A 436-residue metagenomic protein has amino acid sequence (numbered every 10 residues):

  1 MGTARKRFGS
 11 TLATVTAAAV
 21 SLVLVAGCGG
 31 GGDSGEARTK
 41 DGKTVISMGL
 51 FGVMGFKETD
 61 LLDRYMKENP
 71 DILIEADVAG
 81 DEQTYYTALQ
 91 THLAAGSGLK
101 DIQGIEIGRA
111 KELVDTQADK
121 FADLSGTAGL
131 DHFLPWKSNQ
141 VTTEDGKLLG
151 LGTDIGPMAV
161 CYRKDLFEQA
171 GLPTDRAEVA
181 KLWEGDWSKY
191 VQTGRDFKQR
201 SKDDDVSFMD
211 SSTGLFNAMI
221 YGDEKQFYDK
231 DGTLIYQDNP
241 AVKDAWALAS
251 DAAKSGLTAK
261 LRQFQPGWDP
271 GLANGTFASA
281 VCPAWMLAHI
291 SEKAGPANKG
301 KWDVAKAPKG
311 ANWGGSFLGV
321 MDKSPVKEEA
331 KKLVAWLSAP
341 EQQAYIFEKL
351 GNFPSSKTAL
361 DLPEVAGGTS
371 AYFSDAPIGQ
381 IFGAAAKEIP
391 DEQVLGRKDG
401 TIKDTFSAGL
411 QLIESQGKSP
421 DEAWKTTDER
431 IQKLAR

Functional and structural regions predicted by a protein language model:
G2-A110, G129, T174, P325-E329 (+4 more regions): Conserved N-terminal structural module of periplasmic/extracytoplasmic solute-binding proteins
V78-A88, I107-G108, L182-K189, K260-N274: Short helix-initiation/N-cap motifs at beta->coil->alpha
D101-G104, A278-P283: Paired acidic/hydrophobic, glycine-rich loop segments that form the ligand-binding mouth/hinge of periplasmic-binding
E106-A159, E168, K299-D303: Hinge/lid segment of periplasmic solute-binding proteins
D123-F133, E178-E184, S201, K225-D244 (+4 more regions): Short, solvent-exposed loop/beta-turn-alpha elements that line the ligand-binding surface or hinge of extracytoplasmic
V191-R195, D231-R262: Glycine-centered hinge/linker elements that transmit conformational signals in sensory and ligand-binding systems
K254, K293-T358: Extracytoplasmic/periplasmic substrate-recognition and gating elements
F373-R430: C-terminal capping/gating helix-and-loop segments adjacent to ligand/active sites or protein-protein/ligand interfaces
